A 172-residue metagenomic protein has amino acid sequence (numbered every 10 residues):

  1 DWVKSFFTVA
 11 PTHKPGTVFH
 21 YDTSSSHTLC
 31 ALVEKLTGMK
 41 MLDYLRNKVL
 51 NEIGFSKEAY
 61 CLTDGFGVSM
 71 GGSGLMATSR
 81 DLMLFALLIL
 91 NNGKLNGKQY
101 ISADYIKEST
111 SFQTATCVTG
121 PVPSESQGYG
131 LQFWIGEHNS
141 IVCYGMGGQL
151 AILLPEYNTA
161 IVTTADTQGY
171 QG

Functional and structural regions predicted by a protein language model:
D1-V68, S73: Catalytic-site signature segments of enzymes, centered on catalytic residues
A10, N92-G93, Q113: A general structural signal marking secondary-structure boundaries and capping sites
V18-D22, G74-T78, C143, G172: Aromatic-acidic/polar surface patches that form glycan- and anion
F19, G72-L75, Q99, P123 (+1 more regions): A generic helix-loop boundary/linker signal
S25-L32, S73-K94, Q149-A165: Active-site-proximal alpha-helical segments within enzyme catalytic domains
L45-R46, N51-S109: Active-site-proximal binding-pocket segments
S56-A59, I106-I161: Active-site Gly/Thr loop motif
T167-Y170: A short acidic/small-residue loop/turn micro-motif
